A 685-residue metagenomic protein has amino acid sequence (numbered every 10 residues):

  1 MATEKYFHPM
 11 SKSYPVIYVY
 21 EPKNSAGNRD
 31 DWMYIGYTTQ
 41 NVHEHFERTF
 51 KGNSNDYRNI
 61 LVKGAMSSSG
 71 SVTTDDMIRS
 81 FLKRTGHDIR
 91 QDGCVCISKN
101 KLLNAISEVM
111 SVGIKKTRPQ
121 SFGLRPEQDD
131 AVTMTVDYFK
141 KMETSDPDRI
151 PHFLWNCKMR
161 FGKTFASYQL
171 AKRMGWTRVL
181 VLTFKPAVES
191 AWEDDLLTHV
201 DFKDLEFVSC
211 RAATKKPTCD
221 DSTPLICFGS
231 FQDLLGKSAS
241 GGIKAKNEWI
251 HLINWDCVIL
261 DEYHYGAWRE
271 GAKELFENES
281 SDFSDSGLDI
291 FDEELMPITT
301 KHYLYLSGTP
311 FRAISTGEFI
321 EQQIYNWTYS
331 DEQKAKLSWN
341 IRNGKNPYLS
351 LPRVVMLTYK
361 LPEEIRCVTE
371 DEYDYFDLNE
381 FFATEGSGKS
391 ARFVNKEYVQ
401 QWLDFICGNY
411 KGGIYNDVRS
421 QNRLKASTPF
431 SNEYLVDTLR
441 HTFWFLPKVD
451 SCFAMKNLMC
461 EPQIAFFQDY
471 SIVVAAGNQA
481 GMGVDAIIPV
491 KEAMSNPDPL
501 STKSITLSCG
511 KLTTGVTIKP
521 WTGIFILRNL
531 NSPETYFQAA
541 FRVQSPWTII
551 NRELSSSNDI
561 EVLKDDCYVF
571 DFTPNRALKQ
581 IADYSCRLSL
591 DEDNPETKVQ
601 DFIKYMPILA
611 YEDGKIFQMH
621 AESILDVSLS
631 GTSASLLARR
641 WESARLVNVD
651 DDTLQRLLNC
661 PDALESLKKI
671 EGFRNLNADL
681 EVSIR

Functional and structural regions predicted by a protein language model:
M1-R125: Non-catalytic accessory segments flanking enzymatic or RNA/DNA-binding domains
K115-Q120, T384-F405, K411-R423, T573-R685: Long, largely alpha-helical accessory region at the distal end of helicase-like NTP-driven motors
T144-L170: Walker A/P-loop
A166, R173-V200, L446-C452: Conserved Walker A/P-loop ATP-binding site and its immediately adjacent core in helicase/helicase-like ATPase domains
V200-S240: Inter-Walker segment of RecA-like/P-loop motor cores
D233, E248-I298, H302: SF2 helicase catalytic motif II
H302, A313-F443: Interdomain helical connector at the RecA1-RecA2 junction of SF1/SF2 helicase-like NTPases
S471-E592: Conserved RecA-like P-loop NTPase helicase motor core
